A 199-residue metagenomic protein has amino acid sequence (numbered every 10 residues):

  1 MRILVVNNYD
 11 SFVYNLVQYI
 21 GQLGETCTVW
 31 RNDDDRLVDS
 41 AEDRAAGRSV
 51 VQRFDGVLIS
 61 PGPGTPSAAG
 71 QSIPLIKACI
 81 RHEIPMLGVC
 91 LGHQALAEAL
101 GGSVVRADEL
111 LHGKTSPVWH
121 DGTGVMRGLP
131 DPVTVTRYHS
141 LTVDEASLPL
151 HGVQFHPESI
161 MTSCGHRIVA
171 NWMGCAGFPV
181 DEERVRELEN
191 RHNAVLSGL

Functional and structural regions predicted by a protein language model:
M1-L4: Extreme N-terminal starter segment of soluble prokaryotic enzymes
V13: Active-site-adjacent helical/loop segments in soluble small-molecule enzymes
Y19-E25: A short, Lys/Arg-enriched amphipathic alpha-helix followed by its capping loop at the start of a domain
T26-D34: A short beta-strand-loop structural module common to alpha/beta enzyme folds
D35-R53, A146-S147: Short amphipathic alpha-helix with an adjacent loop that forms part of the alpha/beta core around
V50-G128, P132-T134, V169: Cysteine-nucleophile active-site neighborhood
G122-P149, L199: Catalytic beta-strand/loop cores that center a nucleophilic Ser/Cys/Thr and support acyl-enzyme chemistry
S159-L199: Acyltransferase
